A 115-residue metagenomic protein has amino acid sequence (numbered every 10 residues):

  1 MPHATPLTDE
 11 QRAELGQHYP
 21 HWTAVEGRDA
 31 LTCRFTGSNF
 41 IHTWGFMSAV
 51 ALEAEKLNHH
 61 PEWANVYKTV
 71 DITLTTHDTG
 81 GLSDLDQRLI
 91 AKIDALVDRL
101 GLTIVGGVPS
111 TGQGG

Functional and structural regions predicted by a protein language model:
P2-Y19, G27, L31-G37, I41-G81 (+1 more regions): Charge-rich, low-complexity N-terminal segments
W22: Short clusters of hydrophobic/aromatic residues that line enzyme substrate/ligand-binding pockets
